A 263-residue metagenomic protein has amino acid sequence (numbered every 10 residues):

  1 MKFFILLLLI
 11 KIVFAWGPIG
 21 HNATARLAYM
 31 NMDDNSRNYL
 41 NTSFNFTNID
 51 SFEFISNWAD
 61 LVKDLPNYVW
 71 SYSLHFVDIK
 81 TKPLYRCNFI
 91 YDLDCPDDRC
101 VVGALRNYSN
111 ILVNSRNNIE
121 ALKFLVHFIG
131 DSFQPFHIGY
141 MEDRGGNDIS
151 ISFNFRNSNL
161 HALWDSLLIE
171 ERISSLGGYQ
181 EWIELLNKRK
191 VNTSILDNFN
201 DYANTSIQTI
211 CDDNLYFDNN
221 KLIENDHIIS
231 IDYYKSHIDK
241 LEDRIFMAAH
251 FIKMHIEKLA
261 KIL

Functional and structural regions predicted by a protein language model:
K2-V13: Sec-dependent N-terminal signal peptides
F14-F128, P135-L263: N-terminal, motif-rich segments that launch catalysis or mediate targeting to/interaction with membranes, typified by
